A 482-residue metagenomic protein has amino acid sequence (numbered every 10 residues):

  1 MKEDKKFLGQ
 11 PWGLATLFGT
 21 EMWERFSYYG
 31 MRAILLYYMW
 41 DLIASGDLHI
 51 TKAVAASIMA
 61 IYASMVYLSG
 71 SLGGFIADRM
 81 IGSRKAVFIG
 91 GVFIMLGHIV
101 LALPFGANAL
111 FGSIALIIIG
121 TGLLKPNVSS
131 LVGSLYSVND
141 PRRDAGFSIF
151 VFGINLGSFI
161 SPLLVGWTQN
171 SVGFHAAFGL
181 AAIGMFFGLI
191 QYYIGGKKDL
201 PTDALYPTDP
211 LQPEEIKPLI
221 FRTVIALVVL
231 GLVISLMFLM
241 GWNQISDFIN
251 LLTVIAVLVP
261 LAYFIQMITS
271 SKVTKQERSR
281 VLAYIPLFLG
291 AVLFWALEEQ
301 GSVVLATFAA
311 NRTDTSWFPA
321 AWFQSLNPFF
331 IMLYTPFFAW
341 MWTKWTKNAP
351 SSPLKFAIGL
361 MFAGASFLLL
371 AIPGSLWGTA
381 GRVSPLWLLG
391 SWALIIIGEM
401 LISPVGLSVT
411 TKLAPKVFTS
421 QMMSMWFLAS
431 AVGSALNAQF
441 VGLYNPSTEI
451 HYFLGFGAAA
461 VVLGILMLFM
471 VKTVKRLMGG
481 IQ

Functional and structural regions predicted by a protein language model:
M1-Q10, V138, G166-S302, A306 (+3 more regions): Intracellular loop-helix junctions on the cytosolic face of multi-pass helical membrane proteins
A33-A56, G301-F323: Short amphipathic helix-loop junctions that connect adjacent transmembrane helices in Major Facilitator Superfamily/SLC
A56-A77, K125, S161, S325-W340: Central cavity-lining transmembrane alpha-helices of secondary-active solute carriers, predominantly the Major
L68, T253-T269, P319-T346, G359-F367: Transmembrane alpha-helices of Major Facilitator/SLC transporters
R79-G91, E277, K344-M361: Cytoplasmic membrane-interface "Motif A"-like loop-to-helix N-cap segments of 12-TM Major Facilitator Superfamily
I89-L110, I358-A380: C-terminal ends and interior cores of transmembrane alpha-helices in multi-pass membrane transporters/permeases
G97, N108-L124, F288, T379-L401: Hydrophobic core of transmembrane alpha-helices in multi-pass small-molecule transporters, especially MFS/SLC-type
R142-P162, Q169, A177, A182-G188 (+2 more regions): Glycine-rich segments within core transmembrane alpha-helices of 12-TM secondary carriers
